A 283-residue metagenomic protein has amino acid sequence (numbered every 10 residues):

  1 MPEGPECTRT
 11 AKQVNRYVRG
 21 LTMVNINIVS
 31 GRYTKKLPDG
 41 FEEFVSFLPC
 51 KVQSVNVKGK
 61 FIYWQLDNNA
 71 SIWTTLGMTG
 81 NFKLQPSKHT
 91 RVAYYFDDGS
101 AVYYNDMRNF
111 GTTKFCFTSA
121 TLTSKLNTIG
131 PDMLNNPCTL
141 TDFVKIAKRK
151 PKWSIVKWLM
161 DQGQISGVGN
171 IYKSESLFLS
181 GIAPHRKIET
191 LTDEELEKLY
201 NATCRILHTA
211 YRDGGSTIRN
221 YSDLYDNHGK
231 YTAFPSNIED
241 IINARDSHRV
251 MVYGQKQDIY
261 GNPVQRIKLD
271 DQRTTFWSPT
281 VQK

Functional and structural regions predicted by a protein language model:
M1-K125, D193, R205, E239-I241 (+1 more regions): Gly/Gly-Pro- and Ser/Thr-rich, intrinsically disordered tail segments characteristic of DNA damage-repair and tolerance
T22-E43, S54-N56, F61-N69, A147-K283: Basic, nucleic-acid-binding surfaces and adjacent catalytic neighborhoods in DNA/RNA-processing proteins
N68, I72-G181, K187-T190, E194 (+2 more regions): Phosphate/anion-contacting hairpin/loop surfaces
